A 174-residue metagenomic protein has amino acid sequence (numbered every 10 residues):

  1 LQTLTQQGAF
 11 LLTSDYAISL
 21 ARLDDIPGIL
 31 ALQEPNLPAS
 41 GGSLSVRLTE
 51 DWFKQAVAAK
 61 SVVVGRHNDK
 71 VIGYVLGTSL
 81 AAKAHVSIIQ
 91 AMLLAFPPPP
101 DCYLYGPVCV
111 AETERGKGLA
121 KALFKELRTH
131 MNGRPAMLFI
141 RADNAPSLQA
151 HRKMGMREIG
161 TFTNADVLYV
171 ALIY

Functional and structural regions predicted by a protein language model:
S14-Y16, D69-Y74, Y103: Glycine-rich phosphate/pyrophosphate-binding loop shared by adenosine-nucleotide-utilizing enzymes
D15-A31, G42: A short beta-loop-alpha structural element at the N-terminal edge of CoA-dependent acyl/N-acetyltransferase catalytic
G41-N68, L76: Active-site rim helix/loop that mediates acceptor-substrate recognition in acyltransferases
L76-P107, R115: Conserved acyl-donor/pantetheine-binding loop and adjacent beta-alpha core of acyl/acetyltransferases and related
G106-T129, Q149-K153: Conserved acetyl-CoA-binding loop-helix of GNAT-fold acetyltransferases
H130-D143: Conserved GNAT acetyl-CoA-binding A-motif
A142-G160: Conserved active-site alpha-helix within GNAT-family acetyltransferase domains
T163-Y174: C-terminal "cap" of GNAT-fold acetyltransferases
